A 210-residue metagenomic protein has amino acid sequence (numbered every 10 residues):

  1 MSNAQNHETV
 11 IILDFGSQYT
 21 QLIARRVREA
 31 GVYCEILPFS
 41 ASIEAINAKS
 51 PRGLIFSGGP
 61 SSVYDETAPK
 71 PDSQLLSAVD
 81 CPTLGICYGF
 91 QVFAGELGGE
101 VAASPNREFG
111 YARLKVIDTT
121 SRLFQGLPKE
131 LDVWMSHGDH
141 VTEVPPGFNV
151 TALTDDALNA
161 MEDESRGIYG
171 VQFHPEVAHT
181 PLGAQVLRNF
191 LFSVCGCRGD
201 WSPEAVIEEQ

Functional and structural regions predicted by a protein language model:
M1-F56, P60-E66, K70-A78, G95-Q210: RNA-binding accessory domains that recognize and position tRNA/RNA substrates
G85, G89, A94: Gly/Ala-rich beta-loop-alpha elbow adjacent to hydrolase catalytic centers
